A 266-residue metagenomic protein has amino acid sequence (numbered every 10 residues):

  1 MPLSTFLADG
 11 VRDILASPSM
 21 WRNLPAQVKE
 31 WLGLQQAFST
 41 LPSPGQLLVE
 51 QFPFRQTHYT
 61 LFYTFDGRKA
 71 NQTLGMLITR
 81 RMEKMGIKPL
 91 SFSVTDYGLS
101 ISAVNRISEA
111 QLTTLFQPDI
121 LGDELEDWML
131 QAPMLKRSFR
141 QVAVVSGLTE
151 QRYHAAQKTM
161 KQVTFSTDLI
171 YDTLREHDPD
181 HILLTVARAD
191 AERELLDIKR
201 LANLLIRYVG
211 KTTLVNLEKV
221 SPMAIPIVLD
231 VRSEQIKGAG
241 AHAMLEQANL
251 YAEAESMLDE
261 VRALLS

Functional and structural regions predicted by a protein language model:
M1-S266: Extended, highly charged accessory segments
